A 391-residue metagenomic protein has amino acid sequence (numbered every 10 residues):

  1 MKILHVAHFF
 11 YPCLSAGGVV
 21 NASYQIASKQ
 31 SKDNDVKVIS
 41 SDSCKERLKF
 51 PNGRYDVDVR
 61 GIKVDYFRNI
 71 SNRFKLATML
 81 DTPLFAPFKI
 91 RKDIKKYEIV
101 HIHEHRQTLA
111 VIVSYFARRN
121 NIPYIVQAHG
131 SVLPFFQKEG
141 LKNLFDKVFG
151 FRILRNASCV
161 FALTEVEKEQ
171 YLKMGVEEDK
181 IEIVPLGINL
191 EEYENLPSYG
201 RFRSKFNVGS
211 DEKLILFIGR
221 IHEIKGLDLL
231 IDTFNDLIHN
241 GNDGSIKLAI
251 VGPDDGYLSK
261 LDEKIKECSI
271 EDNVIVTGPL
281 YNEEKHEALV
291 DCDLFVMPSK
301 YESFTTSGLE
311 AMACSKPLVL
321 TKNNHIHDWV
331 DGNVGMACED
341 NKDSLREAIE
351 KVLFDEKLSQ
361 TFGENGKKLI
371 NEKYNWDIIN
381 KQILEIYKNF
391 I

Functional and structural regions predicted by a protein language model:
M1-N52, R60: N-terminal subdomain of nucleotide-sugar transferases
L4, G209-K225, I231-F234, A249: Conserved donor-binding/catalytic core segment of Leloir-type glycosyltransferases
P123-I125, L133-N156, E169: Nucleotide-sugar donor phosphate/pyrophosphate-binding loop at the beta->alpha transition of glycosyltransferases
I188, I218, I246-K260: Glycosyltransferase donor-sugar binding loop
K260-L280: Nucleotide-activated donor-binding/catalytic signature segment of Leloir-type glycosyltransferases, i.e., the conserved
K300: Aromatic "clamp/platform" in nucleotide-sugar-dependent glycosyltransferases that forms part of the donor/acceptor
P317-L320: Short hydrophobic beta-strand element within catalytic cores of glycosyltransferases and related nucleotide-activated
G332, M336-D343, K351-K357: Conserved acidic donor-binding segment of nucleotide-sugar-dependent glycosyltransferases
